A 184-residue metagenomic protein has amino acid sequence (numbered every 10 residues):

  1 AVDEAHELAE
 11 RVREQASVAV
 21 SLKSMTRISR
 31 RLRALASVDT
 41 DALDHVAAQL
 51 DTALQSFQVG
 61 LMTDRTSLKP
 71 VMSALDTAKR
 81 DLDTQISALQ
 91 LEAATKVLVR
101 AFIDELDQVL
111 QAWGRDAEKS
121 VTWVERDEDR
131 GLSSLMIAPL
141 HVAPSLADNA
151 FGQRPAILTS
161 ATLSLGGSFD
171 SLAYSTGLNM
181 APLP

Functional and structural regions predicted by a protein language model:
A1-P184: ASCE RecA-like P-loop NTPase motor cores that couple ATP hydrolysis to mechanical translocation on nucleic acids
